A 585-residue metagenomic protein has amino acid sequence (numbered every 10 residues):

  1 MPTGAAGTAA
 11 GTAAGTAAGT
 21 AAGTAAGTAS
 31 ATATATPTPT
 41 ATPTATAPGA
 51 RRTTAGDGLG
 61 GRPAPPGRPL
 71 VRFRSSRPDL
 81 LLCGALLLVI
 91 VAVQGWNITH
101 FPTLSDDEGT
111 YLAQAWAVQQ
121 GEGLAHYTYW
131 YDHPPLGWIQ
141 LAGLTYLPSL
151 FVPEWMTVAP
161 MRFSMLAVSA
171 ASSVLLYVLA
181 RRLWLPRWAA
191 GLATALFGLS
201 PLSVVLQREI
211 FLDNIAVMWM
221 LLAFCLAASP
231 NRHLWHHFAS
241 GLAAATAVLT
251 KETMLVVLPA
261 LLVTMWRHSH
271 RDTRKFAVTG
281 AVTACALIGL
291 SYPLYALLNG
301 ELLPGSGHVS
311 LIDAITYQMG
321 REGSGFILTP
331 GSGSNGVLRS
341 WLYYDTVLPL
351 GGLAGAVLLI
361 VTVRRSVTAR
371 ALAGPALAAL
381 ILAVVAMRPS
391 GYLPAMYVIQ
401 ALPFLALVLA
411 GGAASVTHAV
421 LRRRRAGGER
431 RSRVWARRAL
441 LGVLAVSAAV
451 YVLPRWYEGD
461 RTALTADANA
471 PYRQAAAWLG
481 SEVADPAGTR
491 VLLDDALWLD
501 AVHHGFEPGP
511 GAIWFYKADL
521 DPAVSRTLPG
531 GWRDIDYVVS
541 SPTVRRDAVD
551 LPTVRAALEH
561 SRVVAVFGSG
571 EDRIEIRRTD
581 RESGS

Functional and structural regions predicted by a protein language model:
G61-P66, S229, H237, A244 (+2 more regions): Perimembrane helix-loop-helix junctions
F73-R77, R182-L183, S269-T279, Y343 (+2 more regions): Membrane-interface helix-loop-helix junctions at transmembrane boundaries of multi-pass membrane enzymes, predominantly
S105, L202-I215: Short acidic/glycine- and proline-prone juxtamembrane loop motifs at membrane-interface regions of multi-pass membrane
L183, R187, L221-A239: Membrane-interface transmembrane helices that cradle and orient dolichyl/undecaprenyl
L206-Q207, D213, V256, A373-G374 (+2 more regions): Hydrophobic/aromatic-rich transmembrane helices and adjacent perimembrane loops
T250, M254, G412, R437-D467: Transmembrane alpha-helical segments
F276-G320: Membrane-lumen/periplasm interface segments of specific transmembrane helices in polyprenyl phosphate-linked
T462-D521, G530-D547, S569-G570, I576-R577: Short periplasmic/luminal acceptor-recognition loop of GT-C membrane glycosyltransferases, typified by
